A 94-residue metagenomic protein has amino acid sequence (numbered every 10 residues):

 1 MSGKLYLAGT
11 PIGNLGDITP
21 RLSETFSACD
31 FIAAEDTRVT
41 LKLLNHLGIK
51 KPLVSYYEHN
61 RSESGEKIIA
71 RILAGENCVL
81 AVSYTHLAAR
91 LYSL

Functional and structural regions predicted by a protein language model:
M1-H59: Glycine-rich, flexible N-terminal cofactor/catalytic loop recognition
G9, A81-V82: Short beta-strand segments
N60-K67: Glycine-rich, highly charged phosphate/nucleotide-binding loops
A70: Clamp-loader machinery-focused feature within the broader ASCE/P-loop NTPase space
E76-C78: Loop/turn-to-beta-strand initiation segments
T85-L91: Conserved small/polar residues in nucleotide/adenosyl-binding loops
